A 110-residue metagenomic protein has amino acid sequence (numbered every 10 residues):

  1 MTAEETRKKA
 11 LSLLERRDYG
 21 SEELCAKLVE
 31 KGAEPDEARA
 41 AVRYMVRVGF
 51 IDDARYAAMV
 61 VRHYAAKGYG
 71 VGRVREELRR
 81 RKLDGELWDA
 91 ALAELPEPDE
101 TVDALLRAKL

Functional and structural regions predicted by a protein language model:
M1-L110: An alpha-helical, amphipathic repeat domain used for nucleic-acid recognition, typified by the mTERF helical solenoid
